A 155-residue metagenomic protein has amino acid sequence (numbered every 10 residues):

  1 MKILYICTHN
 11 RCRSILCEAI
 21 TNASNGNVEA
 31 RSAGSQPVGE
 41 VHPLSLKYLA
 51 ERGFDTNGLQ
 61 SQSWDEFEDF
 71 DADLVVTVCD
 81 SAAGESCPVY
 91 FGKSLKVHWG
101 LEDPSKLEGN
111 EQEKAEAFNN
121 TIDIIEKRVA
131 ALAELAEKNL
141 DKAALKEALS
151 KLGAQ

Functional and structural regions predicted by a protein language model:
M1-E68: Conserved active-site segments centered on acidic
R11, D80-A83: Short glycine-rich anion-binding loops that position phosphate/pyrophosphate groups of nucleotides and phosphorylated
I15-C17, H42, G84-P88, E108: Short glycine-/acidic-enriched loop or helix-start segments at secondary-structure transitions that form or flank
P37, A82, D103-S105: Residue-level detector of flexible, active-site-proximal loop/helix-junction positions within diverse enzyme catalytic
R52-G53, C79, L152: Alpha-helix boundary/capping residues
D73: Conserved acidic residues
T77-V78, H98: Redox-cofactor binding/interface segments in oxidoreductases and associated redox assembly factors
S86-Q155: Phosphate-binding/catalytic loops
